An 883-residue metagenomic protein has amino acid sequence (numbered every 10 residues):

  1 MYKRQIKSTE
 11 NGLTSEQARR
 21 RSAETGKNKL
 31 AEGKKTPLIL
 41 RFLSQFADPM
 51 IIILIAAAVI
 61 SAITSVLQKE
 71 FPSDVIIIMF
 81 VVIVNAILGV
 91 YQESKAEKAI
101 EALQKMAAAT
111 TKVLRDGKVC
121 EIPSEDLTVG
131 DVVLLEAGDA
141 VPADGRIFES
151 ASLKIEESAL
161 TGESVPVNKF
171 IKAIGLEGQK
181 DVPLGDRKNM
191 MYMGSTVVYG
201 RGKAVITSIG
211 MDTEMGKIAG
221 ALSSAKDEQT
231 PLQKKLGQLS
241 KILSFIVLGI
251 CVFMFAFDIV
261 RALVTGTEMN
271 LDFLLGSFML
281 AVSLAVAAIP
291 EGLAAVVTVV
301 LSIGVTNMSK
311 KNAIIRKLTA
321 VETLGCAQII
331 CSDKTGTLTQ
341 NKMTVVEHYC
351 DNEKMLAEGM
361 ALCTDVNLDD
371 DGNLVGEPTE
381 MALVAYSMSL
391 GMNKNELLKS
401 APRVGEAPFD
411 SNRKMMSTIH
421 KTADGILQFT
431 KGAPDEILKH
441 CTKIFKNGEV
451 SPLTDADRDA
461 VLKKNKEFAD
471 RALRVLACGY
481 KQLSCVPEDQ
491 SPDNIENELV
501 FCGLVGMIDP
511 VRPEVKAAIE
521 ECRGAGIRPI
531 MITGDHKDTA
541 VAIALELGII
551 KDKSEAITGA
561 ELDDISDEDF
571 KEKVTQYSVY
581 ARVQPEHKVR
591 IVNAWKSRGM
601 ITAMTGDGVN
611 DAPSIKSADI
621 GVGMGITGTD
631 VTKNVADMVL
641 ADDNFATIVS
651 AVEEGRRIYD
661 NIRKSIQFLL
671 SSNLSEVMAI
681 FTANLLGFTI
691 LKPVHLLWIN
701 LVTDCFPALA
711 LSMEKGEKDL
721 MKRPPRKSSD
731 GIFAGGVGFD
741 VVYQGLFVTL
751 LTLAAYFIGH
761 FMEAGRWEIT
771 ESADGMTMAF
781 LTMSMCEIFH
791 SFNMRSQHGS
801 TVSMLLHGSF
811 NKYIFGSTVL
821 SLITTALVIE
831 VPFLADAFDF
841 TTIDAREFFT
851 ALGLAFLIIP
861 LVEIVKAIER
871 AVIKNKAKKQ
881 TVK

Functional and structural regions predicted by a protein language model:
K3-P725, D730-F733, L746, H760-F761 (+3 more regions): Conserved cytosolic headpiece of P-type ATPases
E70, D740-A755, M785: Alpha-helical transmembrane segments of multi-pass integral membrane proteins
T703, M776-F792: Generic alpha-helical transmembrane segments
W767-T770: Short, charged/polar, low-complexity loop and linker segments that flank or interrupt alpha-helical bundles
A773: Acidic/histidine-rich catalytic cores and adjacent linkers of DNA breakage/strand-transfer/modification proteins
